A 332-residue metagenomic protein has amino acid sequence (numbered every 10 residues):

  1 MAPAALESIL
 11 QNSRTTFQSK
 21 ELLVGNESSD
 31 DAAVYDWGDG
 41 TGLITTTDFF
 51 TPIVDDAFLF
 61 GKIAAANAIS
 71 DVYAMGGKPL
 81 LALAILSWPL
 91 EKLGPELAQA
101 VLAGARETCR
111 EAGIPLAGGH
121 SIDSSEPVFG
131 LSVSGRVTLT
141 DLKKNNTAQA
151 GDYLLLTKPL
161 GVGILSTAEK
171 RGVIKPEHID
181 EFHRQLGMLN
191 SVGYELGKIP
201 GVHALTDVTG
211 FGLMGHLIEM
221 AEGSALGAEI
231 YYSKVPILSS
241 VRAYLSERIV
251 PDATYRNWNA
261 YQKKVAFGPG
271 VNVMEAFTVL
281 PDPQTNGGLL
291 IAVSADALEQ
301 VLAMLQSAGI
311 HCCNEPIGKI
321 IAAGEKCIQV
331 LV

Functional and structural regions predicted by a protein language model:
M1-V332: Helix-biased detector of long, well-ordered alpha-helical tracts
